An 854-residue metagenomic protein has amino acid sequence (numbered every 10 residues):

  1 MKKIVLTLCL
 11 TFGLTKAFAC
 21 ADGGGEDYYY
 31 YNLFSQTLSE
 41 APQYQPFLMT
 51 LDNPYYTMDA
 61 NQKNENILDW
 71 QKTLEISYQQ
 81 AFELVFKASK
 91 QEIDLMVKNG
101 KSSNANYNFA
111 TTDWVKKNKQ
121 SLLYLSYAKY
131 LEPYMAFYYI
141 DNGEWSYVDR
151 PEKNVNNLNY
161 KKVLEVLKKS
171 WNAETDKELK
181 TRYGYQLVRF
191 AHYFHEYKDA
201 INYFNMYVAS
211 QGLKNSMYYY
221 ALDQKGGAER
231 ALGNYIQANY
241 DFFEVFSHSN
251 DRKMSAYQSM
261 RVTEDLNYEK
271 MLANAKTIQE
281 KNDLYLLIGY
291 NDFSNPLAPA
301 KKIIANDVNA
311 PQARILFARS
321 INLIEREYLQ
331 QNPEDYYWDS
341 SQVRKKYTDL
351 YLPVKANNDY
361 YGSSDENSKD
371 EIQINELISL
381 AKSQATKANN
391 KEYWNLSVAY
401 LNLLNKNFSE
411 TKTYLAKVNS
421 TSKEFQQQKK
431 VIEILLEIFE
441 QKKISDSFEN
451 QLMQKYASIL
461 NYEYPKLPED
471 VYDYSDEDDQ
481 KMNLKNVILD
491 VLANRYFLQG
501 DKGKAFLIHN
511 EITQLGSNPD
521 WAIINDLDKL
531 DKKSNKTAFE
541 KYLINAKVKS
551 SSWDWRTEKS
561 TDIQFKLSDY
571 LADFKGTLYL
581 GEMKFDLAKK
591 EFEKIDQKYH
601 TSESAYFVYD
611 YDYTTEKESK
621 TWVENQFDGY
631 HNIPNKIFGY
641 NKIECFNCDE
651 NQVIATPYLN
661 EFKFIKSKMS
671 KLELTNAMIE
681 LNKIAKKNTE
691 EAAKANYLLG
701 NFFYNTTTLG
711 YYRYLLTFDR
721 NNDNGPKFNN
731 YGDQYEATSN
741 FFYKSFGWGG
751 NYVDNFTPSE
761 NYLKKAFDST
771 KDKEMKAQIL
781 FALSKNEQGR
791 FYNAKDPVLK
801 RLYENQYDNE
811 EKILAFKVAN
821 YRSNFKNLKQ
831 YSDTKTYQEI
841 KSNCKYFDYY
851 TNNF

Functional and structural regions predicted by a protein language model:
I4-G13: Sec-dependent N-terminal signal peptides
F18-N172, D176-F190, F194-F854: Extracytoplasmic/secretory-pathway proteins
